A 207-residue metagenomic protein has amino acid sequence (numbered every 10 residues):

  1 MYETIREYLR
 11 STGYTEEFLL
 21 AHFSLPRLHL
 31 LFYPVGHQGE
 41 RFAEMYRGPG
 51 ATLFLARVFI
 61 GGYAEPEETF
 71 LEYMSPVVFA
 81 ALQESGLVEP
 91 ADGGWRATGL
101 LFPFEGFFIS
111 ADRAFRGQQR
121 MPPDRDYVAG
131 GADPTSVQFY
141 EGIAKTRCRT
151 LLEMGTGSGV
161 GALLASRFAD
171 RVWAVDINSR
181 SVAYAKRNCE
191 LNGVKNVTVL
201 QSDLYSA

Functional and structural regions predicted by a protein language model:
M1-G117: N-terminal auxiliary segments of SAM/dcSAM-dependent transferases
I5, L28, I60, I109 (+4 more regions): Weak global preference for isoleucine
A91-L151, T156-L164: SAM-dependent Rossmann-like transferase core, predominantly class I methyltransferases with a strong bias toward
D133-A207: Conserved SAM/SAH cofactor-binding pocket of Class I
